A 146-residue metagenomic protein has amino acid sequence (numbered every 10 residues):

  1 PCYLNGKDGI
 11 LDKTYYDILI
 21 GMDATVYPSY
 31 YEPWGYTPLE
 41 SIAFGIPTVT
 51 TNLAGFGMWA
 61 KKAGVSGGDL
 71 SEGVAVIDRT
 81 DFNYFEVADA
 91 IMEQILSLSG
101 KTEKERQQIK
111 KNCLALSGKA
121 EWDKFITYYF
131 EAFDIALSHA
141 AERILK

Functional and structural regions predicted by a protein language model:
P1-D17, V74: Nucleotide-activated donor-binding/catalytic signature segment of Leloir-type glycosyltransferases, i.e., the conserved
G6-G9, K13, F85, D89 (+1 more regions): Conserved phosphate-coordination/catalytic loops
D17-I18, E40: Acidic donor-binding helix in nucleotide-sugar-dependent glycosyltransferases
I20-G21, A43: Flexible glycine/serine/alanine-rich "lid" or loop that lines and gates the nucleotide-sugar donor pocket in diverse
Y30: Aromatic "clamp/platform" in nucleotide-sugar-dependent glycosyltransferases that forms part of the donor/acceptor
W34-K111, A115: Catalytic binding pocket for nucleotide-activated donors in carbohydrate/polymer assembly enzymes
Q94, W122-K146: C-terminal alpha-helical cap of glycosyltransferases
